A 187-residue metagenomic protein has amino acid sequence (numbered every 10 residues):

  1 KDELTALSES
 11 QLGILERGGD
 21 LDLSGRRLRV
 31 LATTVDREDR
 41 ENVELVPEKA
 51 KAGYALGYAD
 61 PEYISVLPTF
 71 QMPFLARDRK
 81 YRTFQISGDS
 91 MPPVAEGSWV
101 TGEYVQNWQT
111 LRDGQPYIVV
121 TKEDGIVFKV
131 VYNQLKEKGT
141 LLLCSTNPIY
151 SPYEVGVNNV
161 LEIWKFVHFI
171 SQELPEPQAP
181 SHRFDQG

Functional and structural regions predicted by a protein language model:
K1-W99, Q106-T110, I170-G187: Short, positionally conserved secondary-structure boundary motifs
R79-T83, R112-Y117, T140-L142: Short, hydrophobic/aromatic-rich segments at coil-to-beta transitions
I86, V131-N133, F166: Conserved hydrophobic positions within beta-strands
M91, R112-G125, N133-K136: Short, compositionally biased
W99-G102, I118: Hydrophobic beta-strand signal
G125-F128, P152: Short, mixed charged/polar active-site loops that provide acid/base catalysis or chelate metal/phosphate cofactors
E137, L142, T146-G187: Amphipathic alpha-helical interface segments
